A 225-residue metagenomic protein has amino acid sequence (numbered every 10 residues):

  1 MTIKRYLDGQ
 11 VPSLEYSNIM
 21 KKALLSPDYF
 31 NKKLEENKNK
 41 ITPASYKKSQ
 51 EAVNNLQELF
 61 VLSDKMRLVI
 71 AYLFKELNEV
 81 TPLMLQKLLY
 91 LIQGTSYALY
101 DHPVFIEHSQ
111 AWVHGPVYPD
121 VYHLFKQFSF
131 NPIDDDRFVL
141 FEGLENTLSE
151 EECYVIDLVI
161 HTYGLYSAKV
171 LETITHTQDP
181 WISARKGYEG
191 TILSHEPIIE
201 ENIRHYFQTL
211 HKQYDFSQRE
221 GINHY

Functional and structural regions predicted by a protein language model:
M1-T2: Short alpha-helical DNA-recognition segment
R5-Y225: Domain-edge interaction signal
